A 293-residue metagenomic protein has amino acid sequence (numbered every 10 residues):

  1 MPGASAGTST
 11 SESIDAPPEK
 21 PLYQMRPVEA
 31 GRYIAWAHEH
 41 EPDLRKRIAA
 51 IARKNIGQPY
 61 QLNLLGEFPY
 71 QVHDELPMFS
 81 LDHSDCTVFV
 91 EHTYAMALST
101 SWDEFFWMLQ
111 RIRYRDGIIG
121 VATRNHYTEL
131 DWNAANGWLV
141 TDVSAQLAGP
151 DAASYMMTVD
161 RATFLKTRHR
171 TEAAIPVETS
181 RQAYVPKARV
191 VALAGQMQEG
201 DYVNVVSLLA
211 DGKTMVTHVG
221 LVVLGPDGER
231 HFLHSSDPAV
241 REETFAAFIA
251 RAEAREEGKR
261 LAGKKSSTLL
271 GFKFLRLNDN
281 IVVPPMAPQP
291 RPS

Functional and structural regions predicted by a protein language model:
P2-A6: Domain-scale selection of a single, long terminal region that carries the protein's primary operational module
G7-T87: Cationic-aromatic interfacial patches
E12, P21, L193-L208, V216-T217 (+1 more regions): Low-complexity, Gly/Ser/Thr/Pro-rich intrinsically disordered linker/tail segments
R32-W36, A50-K54, H92, W107-R111 (+1 more regions): Charged/polar, solvent-exposed surface patches and flexible loops
A52, I56-V72, I175-V216: Catalytic-site beta-strand/loop segments enriched in glycine and acidic/polar residues
Y60-Q182, Q198, G228, H234: Acidic/His-rich structured neighborhood in mature extracellular/periplasmic domains
L147-P150, M156-A194, A262-S293: Long hydrophobic alpha-helices with heptad-repeat/coiled-coil character
